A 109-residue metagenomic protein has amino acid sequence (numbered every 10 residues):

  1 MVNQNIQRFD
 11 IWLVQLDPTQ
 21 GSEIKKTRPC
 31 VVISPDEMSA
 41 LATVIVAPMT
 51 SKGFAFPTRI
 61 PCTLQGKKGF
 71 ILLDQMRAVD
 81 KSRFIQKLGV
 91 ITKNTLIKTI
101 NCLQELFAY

Functional and structural regions predicted by a protein language model:
M1-Y109: Conserved functional hotspots at enzyme active or ligand-binding sites that engage polyanionic ligands
